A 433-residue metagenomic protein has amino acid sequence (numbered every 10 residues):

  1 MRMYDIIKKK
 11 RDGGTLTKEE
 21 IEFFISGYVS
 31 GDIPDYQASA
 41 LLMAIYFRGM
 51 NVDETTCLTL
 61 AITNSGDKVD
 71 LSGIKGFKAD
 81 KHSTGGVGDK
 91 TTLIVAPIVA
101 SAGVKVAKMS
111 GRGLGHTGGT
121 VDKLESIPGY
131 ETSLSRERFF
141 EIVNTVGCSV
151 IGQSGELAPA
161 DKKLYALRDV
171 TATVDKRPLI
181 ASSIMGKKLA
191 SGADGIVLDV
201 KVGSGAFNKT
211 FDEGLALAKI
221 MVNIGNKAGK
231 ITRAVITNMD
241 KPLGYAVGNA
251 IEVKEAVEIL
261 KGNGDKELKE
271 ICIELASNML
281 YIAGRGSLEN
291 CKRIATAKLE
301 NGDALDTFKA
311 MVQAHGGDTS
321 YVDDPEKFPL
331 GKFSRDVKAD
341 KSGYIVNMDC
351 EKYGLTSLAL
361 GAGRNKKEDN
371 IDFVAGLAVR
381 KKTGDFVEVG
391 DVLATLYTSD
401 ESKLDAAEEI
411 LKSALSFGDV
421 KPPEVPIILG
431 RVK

Functional and structural regions predicted by a protein language model:
M1, K10-G73: N-terminal glycine-rich anion-binding loops that anchor highly charged ligand groups
D5, K10, T15-T17, Y28 (+6 more regions): Well-ordered secondary-structure scaffolds
F47, L93-A107, K187-G192, I224-A228 (+1 more regions): Alpha-helix C-terminal capping segments
G49-S110, L114: Active-site cofactor/substrate anionic-group-binding motifs, chiefly glycine- and Lys/Arg-rich phosphate-binding loops
V87-A96, A100-S101, K108-M109, G115-G118 (+5 more regions): Short glycine/serine/threonine-rich phosphate/pyrophosphate-binding segments that cradle anionic phosphate groups
M109, V143, I151-S154, I184 (+2 more regions): Short beta-strand segments
K123-S149, K219-G225, G229: A glycine-rich helix N-cap at a beta->alpha junction
N144-A193: Phosphate/diphosphate-binding glycine-rich loops and adjacent basic-rich segments that engage nucleotide
